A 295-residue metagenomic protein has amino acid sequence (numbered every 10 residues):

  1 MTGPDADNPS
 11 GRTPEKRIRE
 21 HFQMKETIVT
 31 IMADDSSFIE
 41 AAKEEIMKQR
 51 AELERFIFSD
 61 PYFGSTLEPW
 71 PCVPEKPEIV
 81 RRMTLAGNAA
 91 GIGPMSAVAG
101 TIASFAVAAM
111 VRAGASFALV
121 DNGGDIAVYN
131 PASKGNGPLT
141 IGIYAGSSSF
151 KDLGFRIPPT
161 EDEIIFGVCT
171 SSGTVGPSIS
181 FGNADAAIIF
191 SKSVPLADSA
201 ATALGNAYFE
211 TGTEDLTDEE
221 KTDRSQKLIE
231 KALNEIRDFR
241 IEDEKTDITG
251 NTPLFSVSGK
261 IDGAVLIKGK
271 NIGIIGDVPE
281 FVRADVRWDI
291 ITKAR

Functional and structural regions predicted by a protein language model:
M1-P9: Short, Gly/Pro- and small/polar-rich lid/capping loops
T2, E44, I188: Short acidic-hydrophobic catalytic motif
T13, H21-T84: N-terminal low-complexity or amphipathic/hydrophobic leaders
P14-S36, T140-R295: A structural signal for small-residue-enriched, beta-sheet-centric alpha/beta enzyme cores and oligomeric scaffold folds
F38-E45, Q49, V98, I102 (+3 more regions): Short amphipathic alpha-helical segments
P74-A97, A106-A115: Ligand-binding beta-strand-loop-alpha-helix segment within the catalytic cores of soluble metabolic enzymes
G93-A99, S116-N122, V128, I143 (+2 more regions): General beta-strand structural signal in soluble alpha/beta enzymes
I102-L139: RNase III-family endoribonuclease catalytic core
